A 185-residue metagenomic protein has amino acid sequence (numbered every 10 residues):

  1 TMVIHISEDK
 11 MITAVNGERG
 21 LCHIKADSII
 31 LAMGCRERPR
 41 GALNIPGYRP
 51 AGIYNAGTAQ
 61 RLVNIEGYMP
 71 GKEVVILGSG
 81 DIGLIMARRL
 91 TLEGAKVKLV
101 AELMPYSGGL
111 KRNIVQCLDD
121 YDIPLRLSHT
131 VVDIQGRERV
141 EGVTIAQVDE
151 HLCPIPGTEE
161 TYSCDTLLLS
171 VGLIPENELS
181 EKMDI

Functional and structural regions predicted by a protein language model:
T1-I185: Residues forming the flavin
